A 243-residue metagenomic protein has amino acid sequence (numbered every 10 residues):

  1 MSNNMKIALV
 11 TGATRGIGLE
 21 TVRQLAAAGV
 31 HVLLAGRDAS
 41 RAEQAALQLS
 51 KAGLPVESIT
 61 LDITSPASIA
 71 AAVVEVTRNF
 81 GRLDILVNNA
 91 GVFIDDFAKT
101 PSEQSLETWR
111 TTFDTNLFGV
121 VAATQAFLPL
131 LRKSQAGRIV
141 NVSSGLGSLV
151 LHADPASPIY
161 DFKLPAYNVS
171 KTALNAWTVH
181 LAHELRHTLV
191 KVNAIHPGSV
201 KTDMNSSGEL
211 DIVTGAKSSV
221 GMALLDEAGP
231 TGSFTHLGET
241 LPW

Functional and structural regions predicted by a protein language model:
I7-V10, L86-V87: Conserved hydrophobic beta-strands of the Rossmann-like cofactor-binding core in SDR/related NAD(P)H-dependent
T14-R15: Conserved glycine-rich cofactor-binding loop
A28-Q44: Conserved glycine-rich Rossmann-like NAD(P)H-binding loop of the short-chain dehydrogenase/reductase
A39-S40, T60-V74: The beta1-alpha1 cofactor-binding region of Rossmann-like NAD(H)/NADP(H)-dependent oxidoreductases
A52-P55, E75-N88, I94, S105 (+1 more regions): A glycine-rich helix->loop->beta "capping" turn within Rossmann-like NAD(P)(H)-dependent oxidoreductase domains
V92-F93, K99-F113, R132-R186: Catalytic loop of short-chain dehydrogenase/reductase
T172, H187, A194-P197, T202 (+1 more regions): C-terminal helical subdomain
